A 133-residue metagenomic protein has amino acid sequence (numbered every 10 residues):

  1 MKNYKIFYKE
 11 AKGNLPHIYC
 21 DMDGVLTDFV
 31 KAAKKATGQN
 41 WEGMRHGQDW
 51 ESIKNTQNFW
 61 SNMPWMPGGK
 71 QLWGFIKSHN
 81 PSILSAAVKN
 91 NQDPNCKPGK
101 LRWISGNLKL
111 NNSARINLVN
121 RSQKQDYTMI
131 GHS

Functional and structural regions predicted by a protein language model:
M1-I18, W65, Q71, F75: Charge-dense, intrinsically disordered terminal/linker segments
A11-W60: Active-site neighborhood of HAD-like aspartate-dependent phosphohydrolases
G13-L15, S78-N80, S113, D126: A general structural motif
H17, R115-S133: Conserved Lys-Pro-Asp/Glu-containing loop-to-beta segment of HAD-superfamily phosphomonoesterases, centered on
T27-V30, K35, P81-I83, N90-P94 (+1 more regions): Short catalytic/ligand-binding loop motif for oxyanion handling, primarily in non-cytosolic enzymes, centered on
G38-N40, I76-P81, K109-L110, I130-S133: Short glycine/proline-enriched coil/turn segments at helix->beta-strand junctions
P64, G69-K100, I104: Substrate-recognition element of Asp-dependent hydrolases with the DxDx(T/V) motif
R102-L118: Structural recognition of alpha->loop->beta junctions
